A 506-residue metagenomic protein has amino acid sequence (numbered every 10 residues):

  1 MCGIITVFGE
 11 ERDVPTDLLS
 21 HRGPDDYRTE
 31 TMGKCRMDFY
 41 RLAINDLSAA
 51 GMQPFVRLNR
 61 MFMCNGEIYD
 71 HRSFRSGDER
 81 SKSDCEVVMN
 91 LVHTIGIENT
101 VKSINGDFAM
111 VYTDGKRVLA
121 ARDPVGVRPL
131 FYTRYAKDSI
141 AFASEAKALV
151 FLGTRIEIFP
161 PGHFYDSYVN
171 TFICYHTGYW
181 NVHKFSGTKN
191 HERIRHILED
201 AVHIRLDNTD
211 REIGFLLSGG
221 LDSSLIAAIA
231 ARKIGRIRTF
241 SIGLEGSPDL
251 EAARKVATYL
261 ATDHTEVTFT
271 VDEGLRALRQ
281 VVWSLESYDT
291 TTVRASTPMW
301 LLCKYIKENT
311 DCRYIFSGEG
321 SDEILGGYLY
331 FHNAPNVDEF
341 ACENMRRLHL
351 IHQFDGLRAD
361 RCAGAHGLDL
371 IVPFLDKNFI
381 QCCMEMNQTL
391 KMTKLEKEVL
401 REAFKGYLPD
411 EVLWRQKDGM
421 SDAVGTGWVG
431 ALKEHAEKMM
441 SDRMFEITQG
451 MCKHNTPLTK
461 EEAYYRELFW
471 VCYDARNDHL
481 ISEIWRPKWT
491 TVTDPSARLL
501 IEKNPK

Functional and structural regions predicted by a protein language model:
M1-S287, R313: Cysteine-centered catalytic environments shared across enzyme families
F8-E10, K116-L119, P124-L130, R134-A136 (+4 more regions): ATP-dependent adenylate-handling active sites, centered on carboxylate activation for C-N bond formation
D26-Y27, E79-D84, Y407-G419, F445-T448 (+1 more regions): Short, surface-exposed acidic
R28-T29, F215, M392, W414-Q416: Short, hydrophobic secondary-structure boundary micro-motifs
V169-I173, K433-M444: Short glycine/proline-rich, acidic loop/turn segments that cap or connect secondary-structure elements
T177-N181, Q416-A423, Q449-C452: Short linear capping/connector segments at secondary-structure termini
